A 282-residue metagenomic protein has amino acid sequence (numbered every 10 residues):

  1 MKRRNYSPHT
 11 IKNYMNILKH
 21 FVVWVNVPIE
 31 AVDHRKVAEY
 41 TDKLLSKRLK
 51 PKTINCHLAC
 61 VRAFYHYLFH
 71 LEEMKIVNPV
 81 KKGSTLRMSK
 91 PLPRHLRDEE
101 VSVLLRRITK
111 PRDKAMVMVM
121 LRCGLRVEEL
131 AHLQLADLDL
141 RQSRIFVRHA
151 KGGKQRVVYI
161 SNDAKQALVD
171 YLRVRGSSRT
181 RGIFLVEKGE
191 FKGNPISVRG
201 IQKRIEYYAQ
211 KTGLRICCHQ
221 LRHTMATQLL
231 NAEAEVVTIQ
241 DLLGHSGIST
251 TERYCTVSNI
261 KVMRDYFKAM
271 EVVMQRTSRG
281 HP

Functional and structural regions predicted by a protein language model:
M1-P282: Conserved catalytic core of the tyrosine transesterase superfamily
